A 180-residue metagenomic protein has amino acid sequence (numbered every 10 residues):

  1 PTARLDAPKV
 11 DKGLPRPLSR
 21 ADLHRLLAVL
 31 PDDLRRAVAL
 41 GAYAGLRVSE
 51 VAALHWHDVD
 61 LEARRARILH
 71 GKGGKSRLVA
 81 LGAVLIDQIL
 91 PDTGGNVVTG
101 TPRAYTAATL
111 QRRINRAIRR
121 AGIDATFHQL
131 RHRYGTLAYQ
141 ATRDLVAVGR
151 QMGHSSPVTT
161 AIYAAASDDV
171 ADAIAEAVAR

Functional and structural regions predicted by a protein language model:
R4-V48, A52, G73-K75, A171: Basic, Lys/Arg- and aromatic-enriched nucleic-acid-binding interface segment
P8, A21, V29-L30, E62-L85 (+1 more regions): Basic, Lys/Arg-rich DNA-contacting stretches centered on the C-terminal catalytic core of tyrosine recombinase systems
P17, H70-G73, V84, M152-A177: Catalytic-site neighborhood detector that most strongly recognizes the C-terminal catalytic loop/helix of tyrosine
A21, G41-A63, A108, V146 (+1 more regions): Short, charged phosphate-coordinating catalytic segments
A28, V79, G95-N96, Q111-R150: Short, basic (Lys/Arg/His-rich) helix/loop patches that form interaction surfaces in the mid-to-C-terminal regions
G41-Y43, A138-Q140, A164: Short amphipathic helical patch at the helix-1/turn junction of helix-turn-helix
D58-L61, I123-D124, R143-A164, D169: Short, polar N-cap/turn motifs at the start of nucleic acid-interacting alpha helices
G71-R116: C-terminal catalytic core of Y-nucleophile DNA break-rejoin enzymes
